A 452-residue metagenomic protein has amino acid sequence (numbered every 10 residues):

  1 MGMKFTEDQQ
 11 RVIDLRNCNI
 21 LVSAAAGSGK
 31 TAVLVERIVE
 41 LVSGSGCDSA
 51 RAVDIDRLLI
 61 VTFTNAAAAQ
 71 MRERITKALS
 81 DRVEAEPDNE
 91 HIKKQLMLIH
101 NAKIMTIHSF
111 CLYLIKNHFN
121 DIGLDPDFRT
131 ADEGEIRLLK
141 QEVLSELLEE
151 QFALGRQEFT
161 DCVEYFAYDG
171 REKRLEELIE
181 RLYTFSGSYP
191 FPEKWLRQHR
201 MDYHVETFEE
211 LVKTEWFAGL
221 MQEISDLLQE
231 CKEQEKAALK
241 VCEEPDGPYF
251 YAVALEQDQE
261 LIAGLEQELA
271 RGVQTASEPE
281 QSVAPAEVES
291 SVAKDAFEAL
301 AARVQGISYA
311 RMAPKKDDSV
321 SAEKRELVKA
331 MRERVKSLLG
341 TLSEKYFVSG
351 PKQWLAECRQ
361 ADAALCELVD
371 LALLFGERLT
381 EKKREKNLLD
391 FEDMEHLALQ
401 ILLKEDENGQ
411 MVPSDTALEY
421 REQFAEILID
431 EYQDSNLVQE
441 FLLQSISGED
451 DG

Functional and structural regions predicted by a protein language model:
K4-T6, I13-D14, N19-S23, V33 (+9 more regions): Conserved helicase NTPase motor core
G29: Conserved glycine(s) of the Walker
V33-R51, I446-E449: Walker A/P-loop NTP-binding motif
R37, F110, L114, H118 (+7 more regions): Amphipathic alpha-helical segments in well-ordered regions
V42-S45, I75-V83, H118, I122 (+9 more regions): A generic secondary-structure signal for well-formed alpha-helical elements
I55-D161, V212-W216: Conserved P-loop NTPase-based nucleic-acid remodeling module centered on helicase motor cores
R57, E177-L389: Conserved ATP-driven helicase/translocase motor core recognized via long, highly charged RecA-like/P-loop NTPase domain
L96-K103, D121-K194, E326, A330 (+3 more regions): ATP-hydrolysis module of ASCE/P-loop NTPase motor domains, specifically the Walker B Asp-Glu catalytic pair
